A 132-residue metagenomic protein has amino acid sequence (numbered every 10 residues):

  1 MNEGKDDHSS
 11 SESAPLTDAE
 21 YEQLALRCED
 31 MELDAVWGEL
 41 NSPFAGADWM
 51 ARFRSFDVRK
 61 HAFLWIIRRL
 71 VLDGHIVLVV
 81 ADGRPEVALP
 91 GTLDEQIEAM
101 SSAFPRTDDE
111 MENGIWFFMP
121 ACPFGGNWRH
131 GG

Functional and structural regions predicted by a protein language model:
N2-H61, W65, R69-L72, F104: Short amphipathic alpha-helical interface segments
A45-D48, G83-A88: A generic short-segment signal for beta-strand/edge and adjacent turn/coil regions
I66-I67, I76, I97, I115: Weak global preference for isoleucine
V71-D82: A short, conserved structural fragment
P85-G132: Short, amphipathic alpha-helical interaction segments positioned at domain boundaries
